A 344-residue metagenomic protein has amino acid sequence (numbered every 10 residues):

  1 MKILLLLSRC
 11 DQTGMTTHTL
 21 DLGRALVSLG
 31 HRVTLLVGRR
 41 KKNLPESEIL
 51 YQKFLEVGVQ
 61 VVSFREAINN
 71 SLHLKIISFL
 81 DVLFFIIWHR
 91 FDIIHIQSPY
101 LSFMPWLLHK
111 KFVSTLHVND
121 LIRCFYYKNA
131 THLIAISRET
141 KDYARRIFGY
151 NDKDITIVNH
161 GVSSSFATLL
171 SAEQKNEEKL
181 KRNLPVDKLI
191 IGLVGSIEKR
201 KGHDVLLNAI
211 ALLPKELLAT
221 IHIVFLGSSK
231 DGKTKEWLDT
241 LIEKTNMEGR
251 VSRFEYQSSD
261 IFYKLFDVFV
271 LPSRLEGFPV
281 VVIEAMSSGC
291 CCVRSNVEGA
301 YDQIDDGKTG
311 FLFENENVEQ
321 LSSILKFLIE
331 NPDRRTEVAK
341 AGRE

Functional and structural regions predicted by a protein language model:
L5-N70: N-terminal strand-loop element at the rim of the active site of nucleotide-sugar-dependent glycosyltransferases
T16-R24, L189, L193-L212, E236 (+2 more regions): A conserved mid-protein helix/loop that constitutes part of the nucleotide-sugar donor-binding site
L36-L44, V194, H222-E236: Glycosyltransferase donor-sugar binding loop
L180, Q320, F327, R334-E344: A short, well-ordered alpha-helix in the C-terminal region of glycosyltransferases
K235-Y256: Nucleotide-activated donor-binding/catalytic signature segment of Leloir-type glycosyltransferases, i.e., the conserved
R274: Aromatic "clamp/platform" in nucleotide-sugar-dependent glycosyltransferases that forms part of the donor/acceptor
V282, C291-R294, I304: Short hydrophobic beta-strand element within catalytic cores of glycosyltransferases and related nucleotide-activated
D305-G307, F311-V318, F327-P332: Conserved acidic donor-binding segment of nucleotide-sugar-dependent glycosyltransferases
